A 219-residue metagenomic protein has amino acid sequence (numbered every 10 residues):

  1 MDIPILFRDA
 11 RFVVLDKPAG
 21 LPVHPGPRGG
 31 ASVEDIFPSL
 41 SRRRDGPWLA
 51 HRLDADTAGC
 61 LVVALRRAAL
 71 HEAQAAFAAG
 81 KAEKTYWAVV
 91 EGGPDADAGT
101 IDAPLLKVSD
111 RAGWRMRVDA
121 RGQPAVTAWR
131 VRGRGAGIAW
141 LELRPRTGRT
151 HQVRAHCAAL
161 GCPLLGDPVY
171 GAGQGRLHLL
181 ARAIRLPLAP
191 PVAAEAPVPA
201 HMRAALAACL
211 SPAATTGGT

Functional and structural regions predicted by a protein language model:
M1-V126, G133-G135, H178, A183 (+2 more regions): RNA pseudouridine synthases
H24, L141, L165-D167: Thr-Gly-centered strand-to-loop micro-motif
H51, R144-R146: Surface-exposed loop and edge beta-strand positions of immunoglobulin-like domains
R67, R146-T147: Loop/turn elements at beta-strand to alpha-helix junctions within RNA-recognition modules
A136-R144: Short histidine-centered loop motifs in beta-beta connectors
R149-C157: Short beta-strand segments enriched for Tyr within beta-sheet-rich domains, predominantly fibronectin type III
C157-P197, T219: Phosphate/ribose-recognition catalytic cores of enzymes acting on nucleotide-derived substrates
